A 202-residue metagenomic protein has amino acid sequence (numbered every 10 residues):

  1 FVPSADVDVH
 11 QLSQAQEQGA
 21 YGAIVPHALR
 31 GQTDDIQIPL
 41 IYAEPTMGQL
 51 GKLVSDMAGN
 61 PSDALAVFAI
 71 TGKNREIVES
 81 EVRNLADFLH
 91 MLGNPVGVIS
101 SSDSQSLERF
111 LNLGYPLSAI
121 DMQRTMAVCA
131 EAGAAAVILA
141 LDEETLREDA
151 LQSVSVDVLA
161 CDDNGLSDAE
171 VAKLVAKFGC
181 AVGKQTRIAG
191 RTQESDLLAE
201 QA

Functional and structural regions predicted by a protein language model:
F1-K52, D56, A189-Q201: N-terminal leader/targeting and accessory segments in enzymes
V54-A202: Phosphate-binding loop of NTP-binding sites
